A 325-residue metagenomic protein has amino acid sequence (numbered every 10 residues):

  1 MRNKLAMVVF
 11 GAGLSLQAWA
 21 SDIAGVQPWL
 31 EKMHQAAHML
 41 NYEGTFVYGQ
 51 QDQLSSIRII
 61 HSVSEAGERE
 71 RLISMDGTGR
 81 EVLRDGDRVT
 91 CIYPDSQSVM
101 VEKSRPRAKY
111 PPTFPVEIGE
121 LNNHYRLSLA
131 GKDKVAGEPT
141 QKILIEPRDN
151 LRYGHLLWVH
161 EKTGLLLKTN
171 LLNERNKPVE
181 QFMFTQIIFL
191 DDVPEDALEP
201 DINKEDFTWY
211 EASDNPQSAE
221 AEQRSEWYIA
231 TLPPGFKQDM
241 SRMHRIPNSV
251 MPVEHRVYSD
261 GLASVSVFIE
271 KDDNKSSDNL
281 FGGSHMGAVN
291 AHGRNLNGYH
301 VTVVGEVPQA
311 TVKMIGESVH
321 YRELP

Functional and structural regions predicted by a protein language model:
R2-E68, D76-G77, S104, E120-N122 (+2 more regions): N-terminal leader/targeting segments and the immediate start of mature chains
M39-E43, E65-R71, G137-L144, L165-K168 (+1 more regions): Short, hydrophobic/aromatic-rich segments at coil-to-beta transitions
L54-R58, L151-H155, L167, V179-E180 (+2 more regions): Short, surface-exposed coil-to-beta transition loops
S56, I60-P112, L171-M183, F189-D191: An acidic-aromatic
I57-V63, G131, H155-V159, F184-T185 (+1 more regions): Hydrophobic/aromatic beta-strand elements that line small-molecule binding cavities or substrate pockets in beta-rich
P106-H155: Intrinsically disordered, low-complexity linker/loop segments enriched in Gly/Pro and charged/polar residues
A136-E205: Gly/Pro-enriched, hydrophobic low-complexity segments that function as extracytoplasmic propeptides/linkers
T208-L296, A310: Short, solvent-exposed recognition patches
